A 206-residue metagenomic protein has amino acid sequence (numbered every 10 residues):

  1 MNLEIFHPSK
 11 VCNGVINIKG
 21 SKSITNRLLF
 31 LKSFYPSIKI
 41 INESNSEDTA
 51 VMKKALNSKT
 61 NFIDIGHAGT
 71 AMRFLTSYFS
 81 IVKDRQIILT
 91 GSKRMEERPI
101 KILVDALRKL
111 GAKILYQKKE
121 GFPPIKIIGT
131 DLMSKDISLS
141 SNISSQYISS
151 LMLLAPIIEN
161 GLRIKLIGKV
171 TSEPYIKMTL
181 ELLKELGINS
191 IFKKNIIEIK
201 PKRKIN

Functional and structural regions predicted by a protein language model:
M1-N206: Structural preference for solvent-exposed beta-strand-turn elements and adjacent flexible terminal/loop segments within
